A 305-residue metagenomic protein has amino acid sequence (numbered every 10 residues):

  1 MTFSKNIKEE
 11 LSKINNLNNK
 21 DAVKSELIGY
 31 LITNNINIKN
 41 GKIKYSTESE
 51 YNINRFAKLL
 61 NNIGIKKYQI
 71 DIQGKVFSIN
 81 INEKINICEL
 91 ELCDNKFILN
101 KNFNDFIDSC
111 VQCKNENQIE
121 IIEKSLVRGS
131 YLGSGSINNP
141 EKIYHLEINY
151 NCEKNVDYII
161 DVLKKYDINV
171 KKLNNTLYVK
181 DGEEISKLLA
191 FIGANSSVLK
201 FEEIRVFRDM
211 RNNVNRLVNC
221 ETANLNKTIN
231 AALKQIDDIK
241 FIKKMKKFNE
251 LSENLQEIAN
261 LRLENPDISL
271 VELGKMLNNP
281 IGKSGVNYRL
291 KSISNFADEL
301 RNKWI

Functional and structural regions predicted by a protein language model:
M1-K44: N-terminal intrinsically disordered, low-complexity, charged/polar
T2, K154, K227-N230: Alpha-helix boundary/N-cap detector
E10-K20, V111-E120, L270-L277: General secondary-structure propensity
K24, T33-G41, T47-E202: DNA-contacting interfaces and partner/effector-binding or oligomerization modules in DNA-centric proteins
G29, G129, V286: A residue-level signal for conserved active-site and pocket-lining positions in enzyme catalytic cores
F191-Y288: Extended mid-to-C-terminal alpha-helical interaction segments
N295-I305: Short, Lys/Arg-enriched C-terminal cap helix and immediately downstream tail that follows
